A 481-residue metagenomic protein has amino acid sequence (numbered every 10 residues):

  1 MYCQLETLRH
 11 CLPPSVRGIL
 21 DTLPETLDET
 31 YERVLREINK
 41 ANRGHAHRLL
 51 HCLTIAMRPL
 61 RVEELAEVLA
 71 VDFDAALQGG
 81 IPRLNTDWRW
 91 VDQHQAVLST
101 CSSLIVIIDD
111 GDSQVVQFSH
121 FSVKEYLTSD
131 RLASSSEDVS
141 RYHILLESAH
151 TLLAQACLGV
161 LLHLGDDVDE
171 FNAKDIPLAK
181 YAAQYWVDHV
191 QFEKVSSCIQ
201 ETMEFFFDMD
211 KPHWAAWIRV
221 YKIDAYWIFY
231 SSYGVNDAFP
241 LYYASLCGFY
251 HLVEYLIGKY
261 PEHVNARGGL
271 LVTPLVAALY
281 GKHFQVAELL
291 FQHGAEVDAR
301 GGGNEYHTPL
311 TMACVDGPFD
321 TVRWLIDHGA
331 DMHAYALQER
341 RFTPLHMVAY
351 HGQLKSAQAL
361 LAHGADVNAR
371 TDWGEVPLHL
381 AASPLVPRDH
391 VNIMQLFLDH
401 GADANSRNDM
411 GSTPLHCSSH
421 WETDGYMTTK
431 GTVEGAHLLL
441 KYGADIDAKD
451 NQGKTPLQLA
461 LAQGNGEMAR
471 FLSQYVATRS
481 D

Functional and structural regions predicted by a protein language model:
M1-R267, L271-E288, Q292-H293, R300 (+1 more regions): Leucine/isoleucine-rich amphipathic helices and adjacent mixed helix/strand linkers that form non-membrane
S231-L241, A266-V276, R300-P309, Y335-P344 (+5 more regions): Ankyrin-repeat boundary/"N-cap" motif
H251-L252, Q285-V286, D320-T321, K355-S356 (+3 more regions): Conserved ankyrin/ankyrin-like repeat signature
H263-V264, V297-A299, M332, V367 (+3 more regions): Ankyrin-repeat inter-repeat connecting loop/turn
H400, Y442, L461-D481: Ankyrin-repeat-protein effector appendages
